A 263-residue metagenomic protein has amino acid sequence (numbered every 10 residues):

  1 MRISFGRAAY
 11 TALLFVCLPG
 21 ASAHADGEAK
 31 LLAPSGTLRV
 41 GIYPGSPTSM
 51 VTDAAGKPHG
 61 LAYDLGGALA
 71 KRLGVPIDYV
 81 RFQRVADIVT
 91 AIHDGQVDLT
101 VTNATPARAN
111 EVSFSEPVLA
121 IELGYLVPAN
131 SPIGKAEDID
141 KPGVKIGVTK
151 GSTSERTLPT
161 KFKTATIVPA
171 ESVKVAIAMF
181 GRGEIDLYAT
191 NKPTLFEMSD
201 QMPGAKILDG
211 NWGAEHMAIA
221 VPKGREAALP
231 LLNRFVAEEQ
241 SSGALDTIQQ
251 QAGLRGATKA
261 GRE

Functional and structural regions predicted by a protein language model:
M1-Y10: Bacterial N-terminal signal peptides that target proteins for export
D26-E28, T153-A170, I207-L208, A237-E263: Ligand-binding clefts/hinges and TM-proximal coupling segments of bilobed small-molecule sensing domains
D26-N103, P169, Q251: Extracytoplasmic small-molecule ligand-binding "clamshell" domains of the periplasmic binding protein/Venus flytrap
T37-P44, H59, E137-S152, T166: Short loop->beta-strand "edge-of-pocket" segments that line small-molecule binding or catalytic clefts across diverse
G41-S46, R81-V85, G95-A107, A129 (+4 more regions): Beta->alpha turn/N-cap motifs
P44, L119-N130, K192, F196-A237 (+1 more regions): Periplasmic-binding protein-like
G67, K71, P76-D140, G204-W212: Acidic, polar ligand-binding/catalytic clefts
L69, I92-H93, I139, M179-G181 (+2 more regions): Hydrophobic residues within well-ordered alpha-helices
